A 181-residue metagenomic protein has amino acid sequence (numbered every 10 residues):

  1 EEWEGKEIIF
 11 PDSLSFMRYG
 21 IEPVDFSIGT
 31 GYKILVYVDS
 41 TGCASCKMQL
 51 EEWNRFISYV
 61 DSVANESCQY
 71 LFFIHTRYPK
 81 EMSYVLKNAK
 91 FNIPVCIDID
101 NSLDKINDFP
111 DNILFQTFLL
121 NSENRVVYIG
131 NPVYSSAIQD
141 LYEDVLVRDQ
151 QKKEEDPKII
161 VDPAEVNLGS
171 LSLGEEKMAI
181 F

Functional and structural regions predicted by a protein language model:
E1-S27, K47-M48, D162: N-terminal "domain-start" segment that seeds a small globular fold
M17, E22, F26-G29, A64 (+5 more regions): Residue-level recognition of alpha-helix boundary/capping or hinge positions
E22-W53: Short active-site neighborhood of thiol/selenol oxidoreductases, capturing the structured segment around
L35-D39, L71-H75, D98: Conserved beta-strand segments of the P-loop GTPase G domain that flank and frequently precede/overlap
G42, K47-N88, L103-K105: Structural microenvironment flanking redox-active thiols in thiol-disulfide oxidoreductases
S83-F115: Short, internal strand/loop/helix patches that form the active-site neighborhood or redox-interaction surface
L114, L119-D162: Thiol-/selenol-based redox modules, centered on thioredoxin-like and closely related oxidoreductase domains
K152-F181: Feature for long, exposed domains in two main contexts
